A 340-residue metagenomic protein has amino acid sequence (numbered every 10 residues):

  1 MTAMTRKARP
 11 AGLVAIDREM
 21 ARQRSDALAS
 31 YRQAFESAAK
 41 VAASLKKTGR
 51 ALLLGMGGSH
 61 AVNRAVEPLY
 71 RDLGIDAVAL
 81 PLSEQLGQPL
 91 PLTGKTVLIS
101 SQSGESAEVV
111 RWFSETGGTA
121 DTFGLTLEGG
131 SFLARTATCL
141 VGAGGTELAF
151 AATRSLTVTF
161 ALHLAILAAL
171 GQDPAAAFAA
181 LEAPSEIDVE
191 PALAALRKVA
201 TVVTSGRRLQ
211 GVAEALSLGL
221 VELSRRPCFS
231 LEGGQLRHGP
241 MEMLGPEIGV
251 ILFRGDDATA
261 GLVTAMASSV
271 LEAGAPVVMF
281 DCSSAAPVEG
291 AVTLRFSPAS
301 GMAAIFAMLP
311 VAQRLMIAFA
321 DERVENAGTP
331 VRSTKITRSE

Functional and structural regions predicted by a protein language model:
T2-I16, A137, S269-E340: Phosphate-moiety recognition in structured ligand-binding domains
G12-G49, C139-G249, T259-A260, R323-E340: Active-site phosphate/pyrophosphate-binding segments
K46-D188, M241, G249-P298: Glycine-rich phosphate-binding loops that contact phosphosugars or nucleotide phosphates
V62-V66, V212, L216, V311: Residues within well-formed alpha-helices
E67, S217-L218, A267, I317: Short glycine-/small-residue-rich flexible loop motifs, especially phosphate/cofactor-binding loops
I99, G206, I305: Active-site-adjacent beta-strand anchor residues
